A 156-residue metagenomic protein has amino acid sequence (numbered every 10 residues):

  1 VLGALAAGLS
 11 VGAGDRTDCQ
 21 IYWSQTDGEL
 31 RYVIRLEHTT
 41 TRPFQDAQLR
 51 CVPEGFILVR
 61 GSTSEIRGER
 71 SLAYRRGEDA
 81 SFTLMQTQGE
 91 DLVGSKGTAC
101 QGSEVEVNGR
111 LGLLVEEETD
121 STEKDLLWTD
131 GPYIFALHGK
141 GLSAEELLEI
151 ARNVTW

Functional and structural regions predicted by a protein language model:
V1-S10: Hydrophobic membrane-insertion alpha-helices, especially the h-region of bacterial N-terminal signal peptides
S10-C19: Signal peptide cleavage region of secreted peptide precursors
C19-G131: Short, solvent-exposed recognition patches
G131-W156: Surface-exposed amphipathic alpha-helical segments
